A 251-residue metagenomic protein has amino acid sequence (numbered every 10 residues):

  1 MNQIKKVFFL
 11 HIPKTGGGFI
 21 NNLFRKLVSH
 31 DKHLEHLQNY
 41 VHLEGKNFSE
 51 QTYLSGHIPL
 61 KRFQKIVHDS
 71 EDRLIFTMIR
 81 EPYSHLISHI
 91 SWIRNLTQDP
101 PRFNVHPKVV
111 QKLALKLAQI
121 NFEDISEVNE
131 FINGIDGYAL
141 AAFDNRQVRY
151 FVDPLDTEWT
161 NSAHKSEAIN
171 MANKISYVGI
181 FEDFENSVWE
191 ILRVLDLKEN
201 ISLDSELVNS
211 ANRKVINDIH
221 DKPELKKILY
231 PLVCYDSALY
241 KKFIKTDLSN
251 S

Functional and structural regions predicted by a protein language model:
N2-I66, M78: A cross-family signal for N-terminal binding/gating loops and helix N-caps that shape access to the active site
K5-V7, S70-D72, K226: Short hydrophobic "helix-edge" motifs at membrane interfaces and signal-peptide entry regions
F9-L10, K14, E44, Y177-F181 (+1 more regions): Short, charged/polar micro-motifs that form catalytic or ligand-binding hotspots
G16, E81, G179, I191 (+3 more regions): A residue-level signal for conserved active-site and pocket-lining positions in enzyme catalytic cores
N21-R25, Y83, I87, V188-L192 (+1 more regions): Non-transmembrane alpha-helical segments in soluble domains of secreted/periplasmic/extracellular proteins
Y40-T52, G56-T77, S84-N200: PAPS-dependent sulfotransferase catalytic domain
Y53-Q64, S166, N200-N250: PAPS-dependent sulfotransferase catalytic core
I79-R80, D204: Short loop/turn segments at strand-loop or loop-helix junctions that form parts of catalytic or ligand-binding pockets
